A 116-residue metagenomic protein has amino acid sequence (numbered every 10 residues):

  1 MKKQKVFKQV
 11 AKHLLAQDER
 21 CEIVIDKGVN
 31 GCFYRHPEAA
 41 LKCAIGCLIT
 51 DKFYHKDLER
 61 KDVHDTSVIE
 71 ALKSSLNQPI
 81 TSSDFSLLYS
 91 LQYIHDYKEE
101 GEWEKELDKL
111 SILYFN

Functional and structural regions predicted by a protein language model:
M1-V6, A11-Y34, L41-K42, L48 (+1 more regions): Catalytic phosphate/metal-binding cores of nucleic-acid and nucleotide-processing enzymes, i.e., regions that mediate
